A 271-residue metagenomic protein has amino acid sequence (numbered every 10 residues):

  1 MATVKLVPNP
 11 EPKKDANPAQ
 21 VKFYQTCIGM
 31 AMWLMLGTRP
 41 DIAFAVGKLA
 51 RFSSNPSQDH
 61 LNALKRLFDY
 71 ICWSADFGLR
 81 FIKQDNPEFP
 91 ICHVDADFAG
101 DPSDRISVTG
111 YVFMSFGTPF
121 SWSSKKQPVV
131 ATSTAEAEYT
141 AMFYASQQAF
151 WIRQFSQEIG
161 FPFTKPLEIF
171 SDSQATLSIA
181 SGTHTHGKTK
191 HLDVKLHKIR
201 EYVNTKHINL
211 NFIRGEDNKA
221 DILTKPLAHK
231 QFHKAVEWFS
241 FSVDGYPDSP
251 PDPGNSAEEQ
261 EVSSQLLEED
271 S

Functional and structural regions predicted by a protein language model:
M1-G78, R214: C-terminal reverse transcriptase regions that engage the nucleic-acid substrate
T3, M32, D76, P90-I91 (+4 more regions): Beta-strand-rich binding-surface signature of beta-sandwich/beta-barrel folds used to engage anionic ligands
A19-F44, D97-G100, V108, A135-Q154: Conserved pre-motif C helix in the palm subdomain of viral-like polymerases
A31, C92-A135: RNase H-like nuclease fold core
R39, D95, I169-D172: Retroviral integrase
F52, P87-F89, K125-S271: RNase H-like nuclease module associated with reverse transcription
R66, H93-P102, A220, T224-L227: Acidic, metal-ion-coordinating active-site neighborhood of RNase H-like domains and the RT-RNase H "connection"/linker
D69-V94, F163: Structured nucleic-acid-interacting core domains from mobile-element enzymes and related host factors, especially RNase
